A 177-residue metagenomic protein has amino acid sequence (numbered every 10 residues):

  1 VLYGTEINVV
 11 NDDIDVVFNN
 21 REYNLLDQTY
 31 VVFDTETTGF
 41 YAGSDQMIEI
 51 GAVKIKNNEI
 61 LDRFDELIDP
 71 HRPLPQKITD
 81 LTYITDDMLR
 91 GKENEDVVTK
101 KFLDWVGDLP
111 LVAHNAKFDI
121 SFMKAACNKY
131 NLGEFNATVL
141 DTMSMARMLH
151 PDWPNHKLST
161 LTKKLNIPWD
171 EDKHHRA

Functional and structural regions predicted by a protein language model:
V1-F33, K54, A116, G133-V139 (+1 more regions): Phosphodiester-processing cores and adjacent nucleic acid-binding clamps
L26-N136, P151-E171: Conserved non-catalytic scaffold segment of RNase H-like nuclease domains
K173-A177: Short glycine/threonine-rich catalytic loop with a Thr-x-Gly-x-Asp
